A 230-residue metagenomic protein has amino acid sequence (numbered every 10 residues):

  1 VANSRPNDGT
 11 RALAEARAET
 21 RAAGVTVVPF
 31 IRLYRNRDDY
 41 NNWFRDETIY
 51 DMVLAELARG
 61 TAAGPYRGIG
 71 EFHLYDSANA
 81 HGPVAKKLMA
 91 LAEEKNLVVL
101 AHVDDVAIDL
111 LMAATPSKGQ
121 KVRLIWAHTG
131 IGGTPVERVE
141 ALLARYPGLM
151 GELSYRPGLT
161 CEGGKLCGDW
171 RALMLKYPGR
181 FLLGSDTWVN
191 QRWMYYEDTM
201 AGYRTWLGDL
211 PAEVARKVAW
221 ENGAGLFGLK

Functional and structural regions predicted by a protein language model:
V1-R5, G179-R180, N190-K230: Mid-to-C-terminal alpha-helical segments outside catalytic/metal-binding sites
S4, F72, T129, S185-T187: Active-site metal-binding loops of divalent metal-dependent hydrolases
N7-L100, M150, Y155-G158: Active-site gating/metal-coordination segments in enzymes
A12-E19, M52-G60, V84-L88, A107-L111 (+3 more regions): A general structural detector for well-ordered alpha-helical segments in enzyme core domains, enriched
V28, Q120-V122, M150, D198-R204: Active-site gating loops and adjacent loop-to-helix segments of metal-dependent hydrolytic enzymes
N41-D51, E140-A141, C167-G168, K230: Short, surface-exposed amphipathic charged segments that create phosphate/polyanion-binding patches used for binding
L74, D105, I131, W188-V189: Short, glycine/acidic-enriched loop or turn micro-motifs at the edges of active sites
H81-L183: Catalytic pocket-lining loop regions of alpha/beta-barrel enzymes, especially the amidohydrolase/enolase/GH5 lineages
